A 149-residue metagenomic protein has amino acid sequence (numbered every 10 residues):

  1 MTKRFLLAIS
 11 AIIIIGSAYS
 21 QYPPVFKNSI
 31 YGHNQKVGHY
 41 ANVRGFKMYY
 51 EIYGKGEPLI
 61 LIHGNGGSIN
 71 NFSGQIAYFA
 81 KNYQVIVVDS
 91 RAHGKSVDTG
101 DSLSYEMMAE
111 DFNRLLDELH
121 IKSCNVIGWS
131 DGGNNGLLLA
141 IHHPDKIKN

Functional and structural regions predicted by a protein language model:
T2-L59, N82-Y83: Alpha/beta-hydrolase fold catalytic core
L6, I60, I76-A80, S102-Y105 (+1 more regions): Glycine-rich, phosphate-binding/catalytic loops in enzymes
F46-K95: Conserved HGGG/HGGXW glycine-rich cap/lid loop of the alpha/beta-hydrolase fold
V87-G128: Active-site loop/oxyanion-hole signature of alpha/beta-hydrolase fold enzymes
K122-N149: Conserved hydrolase catalytic core segment
